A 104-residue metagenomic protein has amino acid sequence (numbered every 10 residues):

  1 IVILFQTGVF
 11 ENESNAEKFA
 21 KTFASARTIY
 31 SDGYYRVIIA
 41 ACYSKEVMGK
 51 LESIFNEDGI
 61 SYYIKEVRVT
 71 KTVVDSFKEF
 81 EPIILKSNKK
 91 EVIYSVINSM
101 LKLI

Functional and structural regions predicted by a protein language model:
I1-I104: Acidic/polar low-complexity segments and flexible, solvent-exposed patches
